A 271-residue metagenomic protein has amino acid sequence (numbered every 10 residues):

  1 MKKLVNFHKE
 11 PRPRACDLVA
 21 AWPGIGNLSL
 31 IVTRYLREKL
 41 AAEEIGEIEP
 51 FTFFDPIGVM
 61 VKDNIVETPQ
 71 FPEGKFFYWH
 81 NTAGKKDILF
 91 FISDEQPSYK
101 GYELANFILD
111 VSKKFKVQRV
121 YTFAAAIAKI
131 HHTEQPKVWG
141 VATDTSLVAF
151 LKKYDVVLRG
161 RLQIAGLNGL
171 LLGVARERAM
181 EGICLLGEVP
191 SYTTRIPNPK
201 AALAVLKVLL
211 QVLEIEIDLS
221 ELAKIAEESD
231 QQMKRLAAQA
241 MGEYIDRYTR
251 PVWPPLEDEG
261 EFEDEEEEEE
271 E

Functional and structural regions predicted by a protein language model:
M1-S93: N-terminal short beta-loop-beta anion/metal-coordinating cradle
A21-G24, I92-E95, F123-A126, G187-E188: Fold-independent oxyanion-binding glycine-rich loops and adjacent beta-strand/coil segments at enzyme active sites
R34-E38, N106-L109, K200-L203: Short, solvent-exposed amphipathic alpha-helical segments in soluble enzyme and RNA/protein-processing domains
E38-A42, K113, V156, R176-M180 (+4 more regions): Generic secondary-structure signature for well-ordered alpha-helical cores
Q96-S146: Internal, conserved structured core segments that host functional sites
K129-L210, Y248-P251: Catalytic cores of processing enzymes, dominated by hydrolases/peptidases, characterized by acidic/His-rich
T193-E271: A conserved C-terminal secondary-structure "cap"
